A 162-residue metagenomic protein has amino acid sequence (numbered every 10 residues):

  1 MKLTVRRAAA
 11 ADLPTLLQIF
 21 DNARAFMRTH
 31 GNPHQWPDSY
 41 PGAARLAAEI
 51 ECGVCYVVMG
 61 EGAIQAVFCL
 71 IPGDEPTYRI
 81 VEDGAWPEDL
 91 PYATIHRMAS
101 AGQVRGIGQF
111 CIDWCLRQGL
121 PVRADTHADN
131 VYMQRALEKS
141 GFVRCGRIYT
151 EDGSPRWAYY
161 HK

Functional and structural regions predicted by a protein language model:
T4-Q18: A short beta-loop-alpha structural element at the N-terminal edge of CoA-dependent acyl/N-acetyltransferase catalytic
R24-A44: Conserved GNAT-fold acetyl-CoA-binding loop/helix
A44-V57, D74-P76: A short helix-loop-beta-strand connector motif used in the catalytic cores of GNAT acetyltransferases and, in some
V57, A63-G73: Conserved beta-strand in the GNAT
C69-Q103: Conserved acyl-donor/pantetheine-binding loop and adjacent beta-alpha core of acyl/acetyltransferases and related
Q103-R117, R135-K139: Conserved acetyl-CoA-binding loop-helix of GNAT-fold acetyltransferases
Q118-D129: Conserved GNAT acetyl-CoA-binding A-motif
D125, V143-W157: Conserved catalytic-core motifs of GNAT/GCN5-like acyltransferases
